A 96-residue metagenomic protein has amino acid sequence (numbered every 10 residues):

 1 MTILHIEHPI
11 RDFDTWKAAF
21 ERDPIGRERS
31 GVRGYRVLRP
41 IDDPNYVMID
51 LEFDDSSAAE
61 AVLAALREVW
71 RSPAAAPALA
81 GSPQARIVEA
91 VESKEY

Functional and structural regions predicted by a protein language model:
M1-L4: Short structural boundary motif marking the start of a folded domain
E7-P9, D50-E52: Short hydrophobic/aromatic beta-strand micro-patches that form the beta-sheet surface supporting nucleotide- or nucleic
P9-A19: Short, surface-exposed ligand-recognition loops at beta-strand->loop->(often short) alpha-helix junctions that present
D14-T15, S57, E95-Y96: Residues that form or flank phosphate/diphosphate-binding pockets in enzymes that use nucleotide phosphates
K17-R36, E52-I87: An amphipathic, aromatic/His-enriched active-site/gating alpha helix that lines ligand/cofactor pockets
L38-P40: Short beta-strand micro-motifs enriched in acidic
D42-N45: Short acidic/glycine-enriched loop/turn segments that link adjacent beta-strands
R86-Y96: Short, low-order "capping/linker" segments at domain edges
